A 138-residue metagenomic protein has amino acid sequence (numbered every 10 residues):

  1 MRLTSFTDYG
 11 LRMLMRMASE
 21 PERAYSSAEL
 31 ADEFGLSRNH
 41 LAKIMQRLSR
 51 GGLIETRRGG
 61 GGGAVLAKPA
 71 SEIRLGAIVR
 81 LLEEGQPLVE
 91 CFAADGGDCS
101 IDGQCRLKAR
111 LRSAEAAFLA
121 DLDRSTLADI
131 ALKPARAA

Functional and structural regions predicted by a protein language model:
L3-S5, L11-L36, E55: N-terminal helix-turn-helix DNA-binding core of bacterial DNA-binding proteins
D32, S49-R50: Alpha-helical residues within the helix-turn-helix
N39: Key DNA-contact positions within bacterial/archaeal DNA-binding proteins
I44: Residues within the DNA-recognition helix of helix-turn-helix
G51-A67: Beta-hairpin "wing" of winged helix-turn-helix
G63-E83: Charged, amphipathic alpha-helical coiled-coil/dimerization segments
R74, A93-A138: C-terminal regulatory/oligomerization modules of transcriptional regulators
